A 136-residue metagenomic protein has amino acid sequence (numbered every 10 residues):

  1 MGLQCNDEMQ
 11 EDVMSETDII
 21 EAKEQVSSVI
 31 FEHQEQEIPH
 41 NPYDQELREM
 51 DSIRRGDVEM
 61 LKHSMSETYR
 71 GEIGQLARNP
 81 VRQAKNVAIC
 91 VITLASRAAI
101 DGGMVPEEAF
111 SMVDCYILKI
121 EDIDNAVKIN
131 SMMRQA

Functional and structural regions predicted by a protein language model:
M1-A136: Hydrophobic, helix-rich cores of sensory/ligand-binding and other regulatory modules that couple small-molecule
